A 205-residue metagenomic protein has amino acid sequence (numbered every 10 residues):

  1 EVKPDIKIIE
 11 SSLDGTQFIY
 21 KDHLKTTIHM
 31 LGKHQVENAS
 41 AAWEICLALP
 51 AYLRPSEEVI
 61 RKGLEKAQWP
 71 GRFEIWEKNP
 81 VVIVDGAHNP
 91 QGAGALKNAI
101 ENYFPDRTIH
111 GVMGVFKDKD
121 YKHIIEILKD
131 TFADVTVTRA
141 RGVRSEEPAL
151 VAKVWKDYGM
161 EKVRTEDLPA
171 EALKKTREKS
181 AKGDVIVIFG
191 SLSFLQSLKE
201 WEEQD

Functional and structural regions predicted by a protein language model:
E1-H23: Extended acidic/charged loop-beta regions that coordinate divalent cations and stabilize anionic phosphate/carboxylate
E1-V2, I75, R164-D167: A structural preference for short, hydrophobic beta-strand core positions in alpha/beta folds
L13-Q17, V81-V82, P90, I125-V185: C-terminal helical cap/extension that packs against the catalytic core of soluble nucleotide-cofactor enzymes
F18, D22-D134: Nucleotide phosphate-binding/pyrophosphate-handling subdomain across enzymes that bind or process nucleotide phosphates
A41, S180-L192: Short SAM/SAH-binding signature in class I
A93-G94, Y121-H123, E147-P148, S197-E200: Short glycine-/acidic-enriched loop or helix-start segments at secondary-structure transitions that form or flank
M113-K117, R139-A140, S191: Cofactor-binding loop segments of dinucleotide-utilizing enzymes, especially the Rossmann-like FAD- and NAD(P)+-binding
S191-D205: Glycine/aspartate-rich loop-and-adjacent alpha/beta segment that forms the canonical ThDP
